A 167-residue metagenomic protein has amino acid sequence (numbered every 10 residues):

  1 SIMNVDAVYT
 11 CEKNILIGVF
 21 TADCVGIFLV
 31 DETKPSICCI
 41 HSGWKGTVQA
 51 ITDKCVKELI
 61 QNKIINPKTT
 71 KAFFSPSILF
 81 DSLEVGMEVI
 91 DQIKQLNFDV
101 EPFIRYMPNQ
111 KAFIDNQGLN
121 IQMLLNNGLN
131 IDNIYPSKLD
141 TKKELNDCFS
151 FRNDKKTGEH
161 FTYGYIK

Functional and structural regions predicted by a protein language model:
S1-K167: Active-site microenvironment for binding and transforming phosphate-containing groups
